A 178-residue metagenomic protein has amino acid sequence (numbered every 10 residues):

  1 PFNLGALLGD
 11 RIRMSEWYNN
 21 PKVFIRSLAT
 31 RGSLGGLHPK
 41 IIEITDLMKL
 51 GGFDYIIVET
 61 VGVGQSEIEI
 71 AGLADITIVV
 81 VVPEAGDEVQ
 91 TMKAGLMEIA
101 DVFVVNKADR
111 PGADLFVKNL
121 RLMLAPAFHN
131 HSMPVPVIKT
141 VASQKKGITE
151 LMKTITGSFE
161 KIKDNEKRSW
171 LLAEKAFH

Functional and structural regions predicted by a protein language model:
P1-S66, I76: Nucleotide-state-sensitive switch-loop elements of NTP-binding domains
F2-A6, G35-G36, E88, P111-L115 (+1 more regions): Switch/connector loops and helix/strand junctions flanking conserved nucleotide-binding motifs in nucleotide-processing
V23-I25, A127, V137: Generic structural signal for residues in well-ordered beta-strands
S27-A29, V81, V141: Flexible glycine-/small-residue-rich
G32-G35, P39, D87, T91 (+2 more regions): Residues at secondary-structure transition points
K40-E43, M48-G51, V61-V135, S143 (+1 more regions): Conserved catalytic-core segment of NTP-binding enzymes
Y55, N130, D164-N165: Short, polar/charged, Gly/Pro-enriched helix-capping and turn/loop motifs at alpha-helix termini and inter-helix linkers
K139, T149-H178: Long, well-ordered amphipathic alpha-helical subdomains in the mid-to-C-terminal portions of large enzyme subunits
